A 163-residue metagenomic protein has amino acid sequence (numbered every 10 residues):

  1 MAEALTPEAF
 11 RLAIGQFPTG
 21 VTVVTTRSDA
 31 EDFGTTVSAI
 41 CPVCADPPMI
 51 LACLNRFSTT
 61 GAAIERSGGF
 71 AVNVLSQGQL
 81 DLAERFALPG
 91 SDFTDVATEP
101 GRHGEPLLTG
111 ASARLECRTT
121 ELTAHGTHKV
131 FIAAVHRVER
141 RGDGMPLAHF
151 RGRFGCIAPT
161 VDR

Functional and structural regions predicted by a protein language model:
M1-R163: Basic, polyanion-binding surface patches
